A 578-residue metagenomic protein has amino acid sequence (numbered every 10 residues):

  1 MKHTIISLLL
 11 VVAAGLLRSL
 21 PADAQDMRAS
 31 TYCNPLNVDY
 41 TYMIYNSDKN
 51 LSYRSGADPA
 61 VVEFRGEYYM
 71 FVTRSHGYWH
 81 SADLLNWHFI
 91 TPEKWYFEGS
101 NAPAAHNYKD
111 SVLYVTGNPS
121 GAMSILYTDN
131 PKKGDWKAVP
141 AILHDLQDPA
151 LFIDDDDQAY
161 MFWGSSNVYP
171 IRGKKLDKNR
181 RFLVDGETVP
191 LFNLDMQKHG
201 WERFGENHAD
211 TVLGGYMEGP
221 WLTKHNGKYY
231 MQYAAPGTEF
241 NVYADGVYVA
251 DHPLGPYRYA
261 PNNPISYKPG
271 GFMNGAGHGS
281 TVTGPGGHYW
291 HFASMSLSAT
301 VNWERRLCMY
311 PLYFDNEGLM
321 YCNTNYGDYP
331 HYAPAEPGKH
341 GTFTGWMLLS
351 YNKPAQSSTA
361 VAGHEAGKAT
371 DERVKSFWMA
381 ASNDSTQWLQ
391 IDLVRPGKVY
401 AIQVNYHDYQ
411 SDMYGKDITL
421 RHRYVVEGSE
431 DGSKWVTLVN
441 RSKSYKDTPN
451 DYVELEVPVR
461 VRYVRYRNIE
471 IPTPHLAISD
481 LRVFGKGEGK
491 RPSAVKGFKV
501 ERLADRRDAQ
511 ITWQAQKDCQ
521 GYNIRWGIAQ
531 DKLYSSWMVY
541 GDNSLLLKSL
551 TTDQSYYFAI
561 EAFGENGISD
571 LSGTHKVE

Functional and structural regions predicted by a protein language model:
Q25-V212, K224-G271, G286, S294-G338: Beta-rich carbohydrate-recognition and catalytic domains
R172-V184, K339-E372: Predominantly extracellular/luminal regions of secreted and cell-surface proteins, especially disulfide-bonded
K174, Y424-V426, Y522-I524: Short beta-strand elements bearing conserved aromatic residues within extracellular beta-rich modules
Y229, V399, Y522, Y556-I560: Short beta-strand segments enriched for Tyr within beta-sheet-rich domains, predominantly fibronectin type III
D371-V439, P449-G497, R502-A504, T512-Q514 (+3 more regions): Aromatic, loop-rich ligand-recognition surfaces of beta-strand-rich domains
D384, Y445-Y452, M538-L545: Short, solvent-exposed loop/turn segments in extracellular or other extracytoplasmic domains
A515-G541: Extracellular low-complexity, O-glycosylation-prone stalks/linkers
L547-I568: Beta-strand-rich modules
